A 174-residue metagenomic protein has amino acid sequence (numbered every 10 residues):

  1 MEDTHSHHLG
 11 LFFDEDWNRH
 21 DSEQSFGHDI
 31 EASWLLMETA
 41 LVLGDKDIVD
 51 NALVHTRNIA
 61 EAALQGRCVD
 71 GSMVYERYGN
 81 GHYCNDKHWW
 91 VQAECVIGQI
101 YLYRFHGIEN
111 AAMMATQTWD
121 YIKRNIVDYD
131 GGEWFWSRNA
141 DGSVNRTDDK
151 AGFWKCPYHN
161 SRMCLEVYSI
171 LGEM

Functional and structural regions predicted by a protein language model:
M1-M174: Glycan-recognition and catalytic cores of secretory/periplasmic carbohydrate-active enzymes
